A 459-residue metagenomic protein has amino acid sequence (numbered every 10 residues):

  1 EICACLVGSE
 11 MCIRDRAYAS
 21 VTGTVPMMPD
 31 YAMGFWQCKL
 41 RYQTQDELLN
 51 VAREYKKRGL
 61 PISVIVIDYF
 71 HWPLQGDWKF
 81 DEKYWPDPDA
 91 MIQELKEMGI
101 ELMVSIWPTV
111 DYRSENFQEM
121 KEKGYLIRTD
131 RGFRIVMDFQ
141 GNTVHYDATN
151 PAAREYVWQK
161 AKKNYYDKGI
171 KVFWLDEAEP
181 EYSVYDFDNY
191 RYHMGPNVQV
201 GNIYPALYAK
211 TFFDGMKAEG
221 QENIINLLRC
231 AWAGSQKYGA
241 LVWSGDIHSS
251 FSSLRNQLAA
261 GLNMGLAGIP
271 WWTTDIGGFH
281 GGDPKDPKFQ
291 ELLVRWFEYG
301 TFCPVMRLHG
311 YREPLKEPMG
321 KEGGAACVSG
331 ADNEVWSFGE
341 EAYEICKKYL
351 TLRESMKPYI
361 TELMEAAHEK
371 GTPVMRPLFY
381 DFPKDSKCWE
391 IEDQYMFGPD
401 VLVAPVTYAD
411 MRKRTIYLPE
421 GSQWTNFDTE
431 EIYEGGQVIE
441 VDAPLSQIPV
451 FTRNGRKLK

Functional and structural regions predicted by a protein language model:
E1-G8, I13: Single conserved hydrophobic/aromatic residue that forms the stacking wall/gate of nucleotide- or nucleobase-binding
V25-M28, K56-V64, P86-M103, R128 (+9 more regions): Secondary-structure transition/capping motifs at alpha-helix termini and the adjoining loop/turn into the next element
P26-Y190: Aromatic-lined carbohydrate-binding/catalytic grooves of carbohydrate-active enzymes
M33-K39, I67, I100-R113, F173-L175 (+2 more regions): Aromatic-lined carbohydrate-recognition surfaces of secreted/lumenal glycan-active proteins
Q37, V64-Y69, V104-P108, W174-E177 (+6 more regions): Glycine-rich, histidine-containing beta strand-loop boundary motifs that form or position
Y42-D46, W78-P86, V144-A152, G169 (+10 more regions): Alpha-helix capping and helix-loop boundary segments enriched in small/acidic/polar residues
Y84-E94, I100, E119-Q140, Y192-A209 (+2 more regions): Acidic, His- and aromatic-enriched active-site or binding-groove loops in soluble protein domains that engage sugars
F213-I224, A231-W243, M264-T274, F279-K459: Catalytic core of carbohydrate-active enzymes
